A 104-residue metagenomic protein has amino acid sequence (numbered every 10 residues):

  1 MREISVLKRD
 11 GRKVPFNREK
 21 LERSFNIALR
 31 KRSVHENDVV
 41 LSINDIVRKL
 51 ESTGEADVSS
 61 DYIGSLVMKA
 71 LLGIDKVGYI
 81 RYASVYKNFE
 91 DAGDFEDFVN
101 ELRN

Functional and structural regions predicted by a protein language model:
M1-G64, M68, L72-R81, N88 (+1 more regions): Extended interfacial segments that mediate partner engagement and assembly in macromolecular machines
G93-N104: Long, highly charged low-complexity segments enriched in Glu/Asp and Lys/Arg with interspersed Ser/Thr
